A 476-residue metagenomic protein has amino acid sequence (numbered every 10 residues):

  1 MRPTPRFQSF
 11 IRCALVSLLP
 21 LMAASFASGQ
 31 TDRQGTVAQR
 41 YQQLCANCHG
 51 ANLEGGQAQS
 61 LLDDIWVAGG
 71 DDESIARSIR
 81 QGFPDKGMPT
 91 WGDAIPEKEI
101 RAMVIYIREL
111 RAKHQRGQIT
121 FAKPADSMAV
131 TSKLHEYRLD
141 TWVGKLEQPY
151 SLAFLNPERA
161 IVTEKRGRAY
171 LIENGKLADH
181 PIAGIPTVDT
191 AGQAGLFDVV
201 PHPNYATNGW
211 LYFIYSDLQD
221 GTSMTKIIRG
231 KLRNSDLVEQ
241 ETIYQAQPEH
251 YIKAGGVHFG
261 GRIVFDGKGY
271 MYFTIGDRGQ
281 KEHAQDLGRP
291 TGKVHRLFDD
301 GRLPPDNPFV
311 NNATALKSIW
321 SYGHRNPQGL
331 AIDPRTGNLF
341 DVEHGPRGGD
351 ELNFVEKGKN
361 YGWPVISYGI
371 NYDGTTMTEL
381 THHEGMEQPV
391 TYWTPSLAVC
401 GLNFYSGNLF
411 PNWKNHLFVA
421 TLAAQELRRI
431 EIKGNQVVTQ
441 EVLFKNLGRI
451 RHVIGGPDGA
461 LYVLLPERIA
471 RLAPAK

Functional and structural regions predicted by a protein language model:
L21, S25-R40, F259, L316: Electrostatic cytochrome c docking/interface patches
T31-A51, I75-Q81, M103, V143: Sequence/structural segment immediately N-terminal to covalent heme-attachment motifs in c-type and related
Y41-N47, N52, Q57, G87 (+4 more regions): Short pre-active-site segment immediately N-terminal to redox-active cysteine/selenocysteine motifs in thiol-based
N52-Q57, L62-A112, L196: Extracytoplasmic electron-transfer domains, predominantly the class I c-type cytochrome c fold
P96-A102, I107-K281, G329-I332, G337-D341 (+3 more regions): Acidic, Gly/Ser/Thr-rich repeat motifs that build Ca2+-stabilized beta-propeller blades
H180-A194, Q240-G255, D300-W320, P364-W393: Surface-exposed loop and turn segments in beta-propeller and other repeat-based domains that flank or scaffold
K226-S235, L287-D300, V355-E356: Beta-propeller blade signature
H324, Q436-P457: Conserved blade-ending motifs and adjacent loop-strand segments that build the rim/top face of beta-propeller domains
